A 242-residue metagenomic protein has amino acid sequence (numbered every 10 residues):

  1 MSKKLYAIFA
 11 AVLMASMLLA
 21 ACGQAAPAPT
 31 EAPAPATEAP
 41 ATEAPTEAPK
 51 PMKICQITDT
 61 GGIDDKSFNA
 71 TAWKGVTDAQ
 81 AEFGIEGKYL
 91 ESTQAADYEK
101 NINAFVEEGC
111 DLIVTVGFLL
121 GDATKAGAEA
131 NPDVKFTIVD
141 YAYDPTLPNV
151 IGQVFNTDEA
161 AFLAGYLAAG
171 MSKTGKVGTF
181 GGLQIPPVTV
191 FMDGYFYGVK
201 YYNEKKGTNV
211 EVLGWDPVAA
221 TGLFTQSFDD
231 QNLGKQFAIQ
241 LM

Functional and structural regions predicted by a protein language model:
M1-F9: Bacterial N-terminal signal peptides that target proteins for export
V12-L13: Repetitive helical segments and hydrophobic/amphipathic motifs
S16-A21: C-terminal motif of bacterial Sec signal peptides marking the signal peptidase cleavage site
Q24-P27, E31, E38-M242: A residue-level marker of the well-folded mature domains of exported/periplasmic proteins
